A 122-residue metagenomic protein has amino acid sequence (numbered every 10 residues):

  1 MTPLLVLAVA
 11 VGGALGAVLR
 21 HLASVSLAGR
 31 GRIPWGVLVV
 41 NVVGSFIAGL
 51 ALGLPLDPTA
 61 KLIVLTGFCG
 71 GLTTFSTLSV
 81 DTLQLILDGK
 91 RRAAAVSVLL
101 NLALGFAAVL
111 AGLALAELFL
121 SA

Functional and structural regions predicted by a protein language model:
M1-A122: Membrane-interface helix-loop junctions in multi-pass transporters/channels
